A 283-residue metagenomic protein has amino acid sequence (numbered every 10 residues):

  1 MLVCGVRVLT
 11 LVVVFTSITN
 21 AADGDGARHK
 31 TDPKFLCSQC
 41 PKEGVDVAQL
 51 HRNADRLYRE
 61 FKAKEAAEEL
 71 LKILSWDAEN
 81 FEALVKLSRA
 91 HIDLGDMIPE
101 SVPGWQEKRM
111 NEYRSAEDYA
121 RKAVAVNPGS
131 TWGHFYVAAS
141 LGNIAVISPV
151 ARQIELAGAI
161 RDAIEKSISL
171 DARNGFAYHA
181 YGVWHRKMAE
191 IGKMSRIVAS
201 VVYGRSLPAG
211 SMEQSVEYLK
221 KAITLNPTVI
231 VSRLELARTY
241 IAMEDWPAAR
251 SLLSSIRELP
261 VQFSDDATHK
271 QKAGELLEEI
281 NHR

Functional and structural regions predicted by a protein language model:
G5-S17: Bacterial N-terminal signal peptides
A21-L71, S75, F81-K86, A90-P99: N-terminal leader/linker segments that initiate helical-solenoid repeat arrays
A22-P41, M194-V201, S251, E258-R283: Terminal, low-structured helical/coil segments at or just beyond the last alpha-helical repeat
L36-Q39, L57-E65, R89-G129, V137-R173 (+2 more regions): Short coil/linker segments at helix-helix boundaries
R52, K86, D93, Y136 (+5 more regions): "A position-specific structural signal for the A-helix of alpha-solenoid helical repeats
S75, A125, T224, R257-E258: Amphipathic alpha-helical segments of tetratricopeptide repeats
I230-T268: C-terminal/domain-terminus segments
